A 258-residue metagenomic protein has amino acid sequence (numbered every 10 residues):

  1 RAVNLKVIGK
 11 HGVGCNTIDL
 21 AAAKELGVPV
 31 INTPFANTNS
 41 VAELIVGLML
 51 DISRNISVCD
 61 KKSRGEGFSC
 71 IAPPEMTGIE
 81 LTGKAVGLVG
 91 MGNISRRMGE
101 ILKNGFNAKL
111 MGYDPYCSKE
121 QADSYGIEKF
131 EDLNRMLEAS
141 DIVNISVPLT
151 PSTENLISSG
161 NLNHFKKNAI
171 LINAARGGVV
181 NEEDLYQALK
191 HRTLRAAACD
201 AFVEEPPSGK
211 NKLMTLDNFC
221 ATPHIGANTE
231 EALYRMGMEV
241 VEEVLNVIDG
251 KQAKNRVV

Functional and structural regions predicted by a protein language model:
R1-I31, E138, S158, H164: An N-terminal-biased, well-structured beta-alpha scaffold segment characteristic of Rossmann-like dinucleotide-binding
A2-V7, L26-V28, N107-A108, K167-A169 (+1 more regions): A short helix->loop->beta-strand "cap" motif at the edges of active sites that frequently abuts
K10, N144-I145, N173, A221: Redox-cofactor binding/interface segments in oxidoreductases and associated redox assembly factors
H11-G12, V28-N39, L133, A175 (+1 more regions): Short beta->alpha connector loops at strand-helix junctions that form conserved, small/polar/Pro-enriched
V13, D141, V147-L149, A175-R176 (+1 more regions): Short glycine-/small-residue-rich Rossmann-like dinucleotide-binding loops
L26, P34-A85, R97-I101, G105: Phosphate-binding beta-alpha-beta segment of Rossmann-like dinucleotide-binding domains, i.e., the NAD(P)
P74-K167: Rossmann-like dinucleotide/phosphate-binding beta-alpha-beta segment
N168-V258: Rossmann-like dinucleotide-binding domain for NAD(H)/NADP(H)
